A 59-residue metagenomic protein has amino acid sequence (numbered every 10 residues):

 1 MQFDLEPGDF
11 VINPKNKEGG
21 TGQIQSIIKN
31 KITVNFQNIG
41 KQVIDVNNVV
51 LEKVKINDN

Functional and structural regions predicted by a protein language model:
M1-N16: Short coil-to-beta transition motif at edge beta-strands of beta-rich domains
D4, T21, K53-K55: Intrinsically disordered, low-complexity N-terminal extensions of nucleic-acid-metabolism proteins
L5, N38-I39: Charged, low-complexity terminal tails
G19-I27: Short beta-strand-centered aromatic/proline hotspots
I28-K29, V46: Residue-level signal for tight coil/turn positions that link beta-strands
I32-Q37: SH3/SH3-like beta-barrel fold
G40-N59: Intrinsically disordered, low-complexity, charged/polar segments
